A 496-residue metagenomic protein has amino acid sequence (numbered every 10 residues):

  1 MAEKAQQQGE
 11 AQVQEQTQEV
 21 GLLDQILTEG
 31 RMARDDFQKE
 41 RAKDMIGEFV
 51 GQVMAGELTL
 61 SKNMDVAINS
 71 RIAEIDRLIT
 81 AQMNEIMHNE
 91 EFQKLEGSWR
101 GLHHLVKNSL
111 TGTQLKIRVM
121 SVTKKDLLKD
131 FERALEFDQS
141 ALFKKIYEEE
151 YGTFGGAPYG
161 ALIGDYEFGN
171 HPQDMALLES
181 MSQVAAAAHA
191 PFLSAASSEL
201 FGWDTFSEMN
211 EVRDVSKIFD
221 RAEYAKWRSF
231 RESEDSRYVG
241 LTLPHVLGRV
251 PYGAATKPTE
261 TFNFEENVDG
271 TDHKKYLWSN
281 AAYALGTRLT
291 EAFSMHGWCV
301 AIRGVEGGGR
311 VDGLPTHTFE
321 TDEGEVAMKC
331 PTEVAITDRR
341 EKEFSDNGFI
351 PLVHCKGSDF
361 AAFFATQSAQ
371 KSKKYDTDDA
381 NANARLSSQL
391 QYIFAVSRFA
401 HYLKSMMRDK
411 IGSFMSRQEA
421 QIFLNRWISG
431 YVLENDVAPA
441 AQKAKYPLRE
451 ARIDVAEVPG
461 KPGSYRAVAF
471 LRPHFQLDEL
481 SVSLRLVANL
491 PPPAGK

Functional and structural regions predicted by a protein language model:
A2-K125, E132: N-terminal-proximal low-complexity accessory segments that begin disordered and transition into the first
F49, L78, Q82, S98-L105 (+4 more regions): Generic, well-ordered alpha-helical scaffold segments in large soluble proteins
A55, T59, R77, A81 (+8 more regions): Intrinsically disordered or highly flexible coil/loop and linker segments, enriched in small and charged/polar residues
G97-N170: Long, charge-patterned amphipathic interaction tracts in eukaryotic proteins
Y151-P331: Extended, regular secondary-structure scaffolds
F262-A420, E479-V482: Long, contiguous, structured domain-core segments that constitute the functional module of a protein
Q391-V455: Extended, compositionally biased non-globular segments
R452-K496: C-terminal edge-of-domain segments
